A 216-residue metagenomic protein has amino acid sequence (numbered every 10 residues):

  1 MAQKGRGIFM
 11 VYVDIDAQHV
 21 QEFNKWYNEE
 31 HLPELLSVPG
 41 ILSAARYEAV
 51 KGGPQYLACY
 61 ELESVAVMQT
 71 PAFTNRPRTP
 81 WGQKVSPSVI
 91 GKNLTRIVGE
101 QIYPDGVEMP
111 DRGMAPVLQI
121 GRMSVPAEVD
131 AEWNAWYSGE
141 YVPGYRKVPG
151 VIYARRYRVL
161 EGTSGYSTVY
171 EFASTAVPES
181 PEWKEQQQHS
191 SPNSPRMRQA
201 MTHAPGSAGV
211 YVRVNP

Functional and structural regions predicted by a protein language model:
M1-P216: Macromolecular interaction modules
